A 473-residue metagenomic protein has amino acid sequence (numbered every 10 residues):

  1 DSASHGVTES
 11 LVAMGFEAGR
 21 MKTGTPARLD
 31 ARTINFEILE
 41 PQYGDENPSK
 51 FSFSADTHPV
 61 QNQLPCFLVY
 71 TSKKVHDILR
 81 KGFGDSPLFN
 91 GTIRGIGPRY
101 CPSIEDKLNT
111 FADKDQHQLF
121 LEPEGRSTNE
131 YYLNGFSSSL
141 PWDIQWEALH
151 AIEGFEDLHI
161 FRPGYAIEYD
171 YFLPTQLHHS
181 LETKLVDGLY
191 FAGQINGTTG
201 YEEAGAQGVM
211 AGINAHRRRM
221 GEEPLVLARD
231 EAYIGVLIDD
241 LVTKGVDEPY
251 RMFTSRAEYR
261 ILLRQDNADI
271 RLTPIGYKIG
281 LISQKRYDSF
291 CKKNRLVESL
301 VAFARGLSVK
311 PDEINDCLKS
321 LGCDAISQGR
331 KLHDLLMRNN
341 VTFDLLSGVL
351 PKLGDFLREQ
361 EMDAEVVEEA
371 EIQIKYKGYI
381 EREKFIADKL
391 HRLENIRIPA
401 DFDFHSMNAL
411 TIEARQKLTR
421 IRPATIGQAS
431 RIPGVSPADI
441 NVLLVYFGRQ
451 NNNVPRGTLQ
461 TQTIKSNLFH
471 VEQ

Functional and structural regions predicted by a protein language model:
D1-D30, I152-E153, D157, M210-R218 (+1 more regions): Glycine-rich loop(s) and the adjacent beta-strand/alpha-helix scaffold that form part
E9-W146, I234, I238, T243-Q328 (+1 more regions): An anion/pyrophosphate-binding glycine-rich loop and adjacent beta-alpha core in soluble alpha-beta enzymes
M21, F89-I96, F155-P163, E222-L227 (+1 more regions): Flexible, glycine/charged-enriched surface loops at secondary-structure junctions
T25, E182-L185, I213-P249: Active-site-proximal substrate-binding core of FAD-dependent oxidoreductases
Y132-N196, V226-D239, D363-K417, R422: A glycine-rich dinucleotide-binding beta-alpha-beta segment and adjacent secondary-structure elements that constitute
Q194-E202, E258-R260: Glycine-rich phosphate/pyrophosphate-binding beta-alpha loops
R256, L262, T273-K278, I282-R431 (+3 more regions): Extended, charge-enriched "interface" segments that sit outside catalytic cores
T458, V471-E472: Short polybasic linear motifs
